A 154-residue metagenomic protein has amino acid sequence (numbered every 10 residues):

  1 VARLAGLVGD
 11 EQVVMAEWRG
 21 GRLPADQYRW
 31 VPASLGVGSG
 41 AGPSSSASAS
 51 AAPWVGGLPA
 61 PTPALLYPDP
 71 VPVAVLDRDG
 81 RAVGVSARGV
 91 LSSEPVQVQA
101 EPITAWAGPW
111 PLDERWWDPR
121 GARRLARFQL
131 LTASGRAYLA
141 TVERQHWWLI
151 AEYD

Functional and structural regions predicted by a protein language model:
V1-D154: Non-catalytic peripheral regions of nucleotide-handling enzymes
